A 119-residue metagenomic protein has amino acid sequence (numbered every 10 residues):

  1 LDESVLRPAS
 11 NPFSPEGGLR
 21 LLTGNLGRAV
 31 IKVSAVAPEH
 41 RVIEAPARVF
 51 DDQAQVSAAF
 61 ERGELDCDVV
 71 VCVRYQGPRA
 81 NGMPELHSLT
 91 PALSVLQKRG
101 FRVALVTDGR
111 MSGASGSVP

Functional and structural regions predicted by a protein language model:
L1-S117: Catalytic or ion-coupling anion/metal-binding cores of large enzyme and transporter domains
